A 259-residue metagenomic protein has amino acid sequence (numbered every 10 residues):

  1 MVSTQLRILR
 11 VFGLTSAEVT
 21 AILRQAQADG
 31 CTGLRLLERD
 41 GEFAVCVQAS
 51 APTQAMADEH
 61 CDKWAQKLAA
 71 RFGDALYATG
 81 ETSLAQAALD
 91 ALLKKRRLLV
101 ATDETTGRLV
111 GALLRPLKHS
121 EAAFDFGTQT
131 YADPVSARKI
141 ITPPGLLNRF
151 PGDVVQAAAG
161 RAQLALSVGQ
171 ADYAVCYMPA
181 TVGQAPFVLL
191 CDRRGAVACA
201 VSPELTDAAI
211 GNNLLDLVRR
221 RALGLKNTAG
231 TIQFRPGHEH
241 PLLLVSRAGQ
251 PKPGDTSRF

Functional and structural regions predicted by a protein language model:
M1-G41, C61: Accessory alpha-helical/coil subdomains and C-terminal extensions that flank or cap enzyme catalytic cores
Q5-R7, F43-V45, R97, Y173: Structural beta-strand/beta-sheet cores of well-ordered domains, especially the beta-sheet scaffolds that support
L6-L9, V45-S50, P203: Short, hydrophobic beta-strand segments
V11-L14, R39, A49, E104 (+1 more regions): Fold-independent oxyanion-binding glycine-rich loops and adjacent beta-strand/coil segments at enzyme active sites
T20-A21, E42, T53, G111-L117: Mixed-charge interfacial surface used for oligomerization/domain docking and macromolecular partner engagement
T32, F43, Q184-V188: Change "...and in nucleic-acid phosphodiester-cleaving endonucleases..." to "...and in nucleic-acid processing enzymes
R39, F43-C61: Terminal amphipathic helices with adjacent charged low-complexity linkers/tails
M56-G249, G254-F259: Short alpha-helical segments enriched in small residues
